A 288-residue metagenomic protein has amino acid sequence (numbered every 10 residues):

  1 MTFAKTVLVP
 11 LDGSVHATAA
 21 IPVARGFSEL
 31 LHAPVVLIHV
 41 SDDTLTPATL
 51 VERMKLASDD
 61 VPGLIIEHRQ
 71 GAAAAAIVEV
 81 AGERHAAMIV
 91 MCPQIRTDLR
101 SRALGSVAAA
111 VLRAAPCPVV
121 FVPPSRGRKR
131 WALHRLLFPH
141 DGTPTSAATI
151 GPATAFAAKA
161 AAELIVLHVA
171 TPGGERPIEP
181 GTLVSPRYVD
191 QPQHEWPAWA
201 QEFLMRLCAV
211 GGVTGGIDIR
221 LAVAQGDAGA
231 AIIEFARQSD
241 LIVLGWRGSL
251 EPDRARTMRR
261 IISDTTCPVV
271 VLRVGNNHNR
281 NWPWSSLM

Functional and structural regions predicted by a protein language model:
M1-T2, H16, D42-L45, L56-I89 (+4 more regions): Structural beta-alpha unit
M1-T49, A57-S58, G63, H134-D190 (+6 more regions): Small/aliphatic-rich secondary-structure junction motif
G13, C92-A110, W131-L133, L241-D264 (+1 more regions): Glycine-rich, Arg-bearing micro-motifs that act as flexible, cationic patches
R25, K55, A109, T154 (+3 more regions): Active-site phosphate/pyrophosphate- and oxyanion-stabilizing loops and adjacent acidic/basic residues in soluble
V90-P93, P118-S125, G245, V269-V274: Short beta-strand elements of ligand-binding domains
S106-G127: Short, structured interface segments
P186-E202: A short acidic, glycine-rich active-site loop that binds or catalyzes chemistry on phosphate/adenosine moieties
